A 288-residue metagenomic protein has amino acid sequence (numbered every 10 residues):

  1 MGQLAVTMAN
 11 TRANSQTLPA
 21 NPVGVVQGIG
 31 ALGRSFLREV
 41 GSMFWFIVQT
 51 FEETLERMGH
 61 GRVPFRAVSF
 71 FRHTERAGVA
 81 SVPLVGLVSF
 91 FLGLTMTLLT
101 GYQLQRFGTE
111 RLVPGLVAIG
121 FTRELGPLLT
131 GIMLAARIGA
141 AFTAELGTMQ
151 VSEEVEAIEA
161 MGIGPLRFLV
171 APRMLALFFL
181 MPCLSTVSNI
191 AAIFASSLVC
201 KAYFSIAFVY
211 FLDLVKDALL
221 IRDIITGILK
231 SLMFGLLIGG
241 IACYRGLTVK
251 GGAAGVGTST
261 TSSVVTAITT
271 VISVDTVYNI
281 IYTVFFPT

Functional and structural regions predicted by a protein language model:
S15-F70, R245-G246, K250: Short, membrane-interfacial amphipathic segments enriched in basic
G59-F70, E75-L87, I268: Membrane-interface helix starts
G78-V82, G86, L125, V170-A191 (+2 more regions): Selective transmembrane-helix segments that form parts of the transport pathway or gating/packing helices in multipass
L84-L99: Hydrophobic alpha-helical transmembrane segments of multi-pass membrane transport/permease proteins
L98-T122, I190-L232, L236, G240-S262 (+1 more regions): Membrane-interfacial helix-loop-helix connectors in multipass membrane proteins
I119-L146: Membrane-embedded translocation segments of transport machinery
E145-M174, A253-V256: Short cytoplasmic-facing helical segments at TM-TM junctions of multi-pass membrane proteins
V256, V264-I280: Final/C-terminal transmembrane alpha-helix of multipass membrane proteins
